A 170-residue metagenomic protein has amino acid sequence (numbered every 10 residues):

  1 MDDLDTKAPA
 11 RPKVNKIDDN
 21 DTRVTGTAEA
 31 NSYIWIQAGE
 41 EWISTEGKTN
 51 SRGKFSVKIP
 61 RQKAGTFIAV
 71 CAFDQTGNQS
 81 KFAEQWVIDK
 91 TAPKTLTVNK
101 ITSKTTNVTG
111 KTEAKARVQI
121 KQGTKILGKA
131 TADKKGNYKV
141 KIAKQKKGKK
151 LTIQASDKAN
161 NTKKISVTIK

Functional and structural regions predicted by a protein language model:
M1-K170: Ser/Thr-rich low-complexity repeats and stalk/linker segments
